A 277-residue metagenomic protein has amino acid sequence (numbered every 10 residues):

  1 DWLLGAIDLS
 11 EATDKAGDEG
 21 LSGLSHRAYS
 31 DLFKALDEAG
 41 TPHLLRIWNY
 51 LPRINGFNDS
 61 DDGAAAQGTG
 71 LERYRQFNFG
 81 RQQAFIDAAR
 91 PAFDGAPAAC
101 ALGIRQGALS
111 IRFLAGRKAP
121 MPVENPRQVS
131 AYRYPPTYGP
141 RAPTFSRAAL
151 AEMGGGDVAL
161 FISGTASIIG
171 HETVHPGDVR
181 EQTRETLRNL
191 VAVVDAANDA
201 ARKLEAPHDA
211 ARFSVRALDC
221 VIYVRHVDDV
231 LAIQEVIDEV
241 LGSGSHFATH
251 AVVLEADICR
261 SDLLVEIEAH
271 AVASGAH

Functional and structural regions predicted by a protein language model:
D1-L51, N55-L218, V224-H277: N-terminal presequence-like segments and the immediate start of the first folded domain
